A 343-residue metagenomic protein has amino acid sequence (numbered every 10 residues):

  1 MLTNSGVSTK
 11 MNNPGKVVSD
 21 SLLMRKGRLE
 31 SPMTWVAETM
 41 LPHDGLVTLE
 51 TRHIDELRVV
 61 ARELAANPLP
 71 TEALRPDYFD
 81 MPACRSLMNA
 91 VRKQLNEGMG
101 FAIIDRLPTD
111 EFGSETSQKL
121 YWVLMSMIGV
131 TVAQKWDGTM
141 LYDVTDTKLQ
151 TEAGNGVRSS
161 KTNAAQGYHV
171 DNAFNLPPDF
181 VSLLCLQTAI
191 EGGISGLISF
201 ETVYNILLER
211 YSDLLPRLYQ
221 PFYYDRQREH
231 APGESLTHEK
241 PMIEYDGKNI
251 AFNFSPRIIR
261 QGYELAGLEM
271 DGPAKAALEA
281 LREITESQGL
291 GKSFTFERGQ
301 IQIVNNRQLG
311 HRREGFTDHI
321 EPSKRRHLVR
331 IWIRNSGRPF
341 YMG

Functional and structural regions predicted by a protein language model:
L2-V91, L95-A102, R106-E111, I128 (+3 more regions): Active-site environment of non-heme Fe oxygenases that use a 2-His-1-carboxylate facial triad
E115-W122, S199: "Short basic amphipathic alpha-helical interaction patches in structured regions
Y121-V132: A short alpha->loop->secondary-structure connector
W136: Contiguous, non-catalytic segments that form substrate-binding/exosite surfaces or channel walls
